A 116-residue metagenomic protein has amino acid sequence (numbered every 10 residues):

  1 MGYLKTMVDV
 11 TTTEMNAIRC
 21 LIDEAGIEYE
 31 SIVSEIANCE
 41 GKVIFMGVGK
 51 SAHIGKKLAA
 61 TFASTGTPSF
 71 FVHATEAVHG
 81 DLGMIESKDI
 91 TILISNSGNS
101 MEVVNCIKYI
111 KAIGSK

Functional and structural regions predicted by a protein language model:
G2-G41: An N-terminal, well-structured beta->alpha segment
A37, K42-V48, A52-K116: Glycine-rich phosphate-binding loops that contact phosphosugars or nucleotide phosphates
